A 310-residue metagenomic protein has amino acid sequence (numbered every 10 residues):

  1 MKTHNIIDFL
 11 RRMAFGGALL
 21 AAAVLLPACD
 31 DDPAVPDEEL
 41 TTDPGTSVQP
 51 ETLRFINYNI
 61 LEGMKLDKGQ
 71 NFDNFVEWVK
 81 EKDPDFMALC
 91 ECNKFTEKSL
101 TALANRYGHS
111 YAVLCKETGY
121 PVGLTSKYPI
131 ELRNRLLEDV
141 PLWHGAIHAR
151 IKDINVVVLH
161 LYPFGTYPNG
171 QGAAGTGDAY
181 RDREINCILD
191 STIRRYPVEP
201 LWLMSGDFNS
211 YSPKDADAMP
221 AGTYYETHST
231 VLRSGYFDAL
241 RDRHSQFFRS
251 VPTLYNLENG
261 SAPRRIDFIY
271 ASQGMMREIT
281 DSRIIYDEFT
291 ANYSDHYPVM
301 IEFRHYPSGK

Functional and structural regions predicted by a protein language model:
K2, L25-L103, P307-K310: N-terminal, active-site-proximal structural segment of metallo-dependent hydrolase catalytic domains
K2-G17: Bacterial N-terminal signal peptides that target proteins for export
L53-I60, W78-E97, V156, R181-A218 (+4 more regions): Active-site beta-strand/loop signature of hydrolases that rely on acidic residues for catalysis
N57-D73, Y162-Y180: Acidic/histidine-rich helix-loop elements that form or flank divalent-metal/phosphate-binding sites at the catalytic
F86-T166: Structured beta-strand-rich core segments of catalytic domains in phosphoester-bond hydrolases
S110-L124, S210-E278, I285-A291: Active site of divalent-metal-dependent phosphoester/diester hydrolases
T125-K127, H148-D153, S272-Q273, S294 (+1 more regions): Active-site beta-strand termini and strand-to-loop segments that position acidic
P129-N134, M275-I279, S308-G309: Short helix-loop capping/hinge motifs at secondary-structure junctions, enriched in acidic/polar residues
